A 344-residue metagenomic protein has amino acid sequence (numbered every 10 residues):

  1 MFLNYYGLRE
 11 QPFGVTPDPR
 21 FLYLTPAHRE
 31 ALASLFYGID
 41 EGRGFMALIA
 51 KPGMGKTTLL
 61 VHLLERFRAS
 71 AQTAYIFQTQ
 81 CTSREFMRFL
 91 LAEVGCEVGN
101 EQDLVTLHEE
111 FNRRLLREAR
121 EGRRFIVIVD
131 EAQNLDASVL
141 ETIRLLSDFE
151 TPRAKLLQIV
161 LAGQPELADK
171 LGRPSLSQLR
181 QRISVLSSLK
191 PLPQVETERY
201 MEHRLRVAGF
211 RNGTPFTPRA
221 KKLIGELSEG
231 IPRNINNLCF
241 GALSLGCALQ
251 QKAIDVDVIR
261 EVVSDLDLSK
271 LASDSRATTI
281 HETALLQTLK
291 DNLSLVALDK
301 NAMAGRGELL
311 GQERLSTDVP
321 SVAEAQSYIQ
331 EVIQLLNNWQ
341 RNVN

Functional and structural regions predicted by a protein language model:
M1-G42, A284, S294-V296, Q330-Q334 (+1 more regions): A short, basic N-terminal segment
R9-Q11, D257-N344: Trafficking entry modules
Q11-F13, S70-Q72, C81-N100: Conserved NTP-binding/hydrolysis module of P-loop NTPases
E41-L63, T79: Walker A/P-loop nucleotide-binding motif
I49, I126-D130, Q158-Q164: Structural recognition of the conserved hydrophobic beta-strand(s) that form the central parallel beta-sheet of P-loop
E85, V98-T142, T151-A154, E196-T197 (+1 more regions): Mid-core helix/loop region of P-loop NTP-binding domains shared across ATPases and GTPases
E97, R117-E118, V160, A168-L227 (+3 more regions): Helix-loop-helix "sensor" segment of P-loop NTPases
G122, S228-F240, K252-D255: The conserved phosphate-sensing helix
